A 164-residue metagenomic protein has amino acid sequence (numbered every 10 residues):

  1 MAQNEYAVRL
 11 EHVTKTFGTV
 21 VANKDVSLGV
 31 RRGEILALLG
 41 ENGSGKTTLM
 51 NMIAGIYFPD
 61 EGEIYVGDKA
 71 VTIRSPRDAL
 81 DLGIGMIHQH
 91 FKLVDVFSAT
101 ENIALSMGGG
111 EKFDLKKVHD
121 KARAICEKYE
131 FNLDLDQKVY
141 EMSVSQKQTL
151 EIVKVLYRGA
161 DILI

Functional and structural regions predicted by a protein language model:
A2-I164: Glycine-rich phosphate-binding loops of nucleotide-dependent enzymes
